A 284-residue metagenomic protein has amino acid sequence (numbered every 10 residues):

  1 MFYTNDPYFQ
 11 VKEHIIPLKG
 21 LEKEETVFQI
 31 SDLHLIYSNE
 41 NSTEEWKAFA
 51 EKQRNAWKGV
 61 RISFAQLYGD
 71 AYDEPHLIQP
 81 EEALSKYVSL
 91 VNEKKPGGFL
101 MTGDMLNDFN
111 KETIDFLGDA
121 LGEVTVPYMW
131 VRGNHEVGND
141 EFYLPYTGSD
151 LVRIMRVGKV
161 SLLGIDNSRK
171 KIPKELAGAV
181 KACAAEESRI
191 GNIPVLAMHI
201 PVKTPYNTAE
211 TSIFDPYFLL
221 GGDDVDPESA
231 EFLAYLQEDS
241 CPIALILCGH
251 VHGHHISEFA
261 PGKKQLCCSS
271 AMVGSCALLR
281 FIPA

Functional and structural regions predicted by a protein language model:
M1-K111, A209: N-terminal active-site segment of His-dependent metallophosphoesterases
M1-L21, H252-A284: Binuclear metal-dependent phosphoesterase catalytic core
P17-F28, I154-G164, N192-V195, F259-Q265 (+1 more regions): Beta-strand-turn-beta hairpins that frame and shape the catalytic cleft of phosphate-ester-processing enzymes
D32, G103-D104, G133-N134, H199 (+1 more regions): Active-site glycine-centered loops adjacent to acidic/histidine catalytic or metal-binding residues that shape
S38-T43, E141-L144, P205-T211, E258-A260 (+1 more regions): Short aromatic-enriched loop/helix-cap "lid" or pocket-rim segments at secondary-structure transitions that line
Y72-P75, G103-L106, L162-K174, L219-L220: Surface-exposed cleft-lining segments at the edges of enzyme active sites
Y72-V152, R156: Core catalytic region of metal-dependent phosphoesterases/phosphodiesterases, especially metallo-beta-lactamase-like
Q79-L84, V88-G98, K171-F259: His/acidic metal-ligating clusters that form di-metal
